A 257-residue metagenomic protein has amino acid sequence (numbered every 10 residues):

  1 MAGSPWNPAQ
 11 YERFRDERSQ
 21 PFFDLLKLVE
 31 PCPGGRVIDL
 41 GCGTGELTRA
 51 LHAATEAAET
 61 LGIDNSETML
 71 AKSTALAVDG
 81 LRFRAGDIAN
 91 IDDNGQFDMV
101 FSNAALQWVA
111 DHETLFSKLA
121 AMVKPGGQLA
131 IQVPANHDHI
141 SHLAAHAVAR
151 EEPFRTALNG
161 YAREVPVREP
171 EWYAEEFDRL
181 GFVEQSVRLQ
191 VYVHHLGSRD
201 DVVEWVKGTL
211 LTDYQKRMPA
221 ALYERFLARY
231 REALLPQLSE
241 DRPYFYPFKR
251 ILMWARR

Functional and structural regions predicted by a protein language model:
M1-G35, E46-A50, M69-K72, H146: Conserved class I S-adenosyl-L-methionine
A2-P5, F83, F97, F182: Conserved hydrophobic/aromatic "anchor" residues that stabilize well-ordered secondary structure elements
G3, T44-E46, Y161-R257: Conserved Class I S-adenosyl-L-methionine
R36-I91, T114: Class I SAM-dependent methyltransferase SAM/SAH-binding core
A89-V100: A short acidic, Gly/Pro-enriched loop at the edge of an enzyme's catalytic core that lines a small-molecule cofactor
M99-E113, A135: A short SAM/SAH-binding and catalytic strip from SAM-dependent methyltransferases
E113, K124, Q128-G197: Conserved catalytic/acceptor-binding region of the Class I
